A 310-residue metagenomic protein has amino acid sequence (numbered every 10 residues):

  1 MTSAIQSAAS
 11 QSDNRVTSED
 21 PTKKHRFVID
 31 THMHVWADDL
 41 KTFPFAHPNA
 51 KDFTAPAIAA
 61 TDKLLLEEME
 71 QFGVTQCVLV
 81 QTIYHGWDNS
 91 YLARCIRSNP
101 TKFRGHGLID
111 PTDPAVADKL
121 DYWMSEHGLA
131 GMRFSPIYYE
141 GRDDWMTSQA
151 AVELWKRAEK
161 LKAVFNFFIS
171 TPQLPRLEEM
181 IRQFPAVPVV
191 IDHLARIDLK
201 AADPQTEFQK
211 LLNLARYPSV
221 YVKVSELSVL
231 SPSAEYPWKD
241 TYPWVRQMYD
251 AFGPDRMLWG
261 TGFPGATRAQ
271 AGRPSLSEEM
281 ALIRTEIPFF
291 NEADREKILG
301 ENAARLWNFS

Functional and structural regions predicted by a protein language model:
M1-T31, F53-Q76, Q247, F252-L258 (+1 more regions): Mid-to-C-terminal alpha-helical segments outside catalytic/metal-binding sites
I29-M33, C77-V80, R104-G107, A130-F134 (+4 more regions): Hydrophobic faces of well-ordered beta-strands that scaffold small-molecule active sites in alpha/beta enzyme cores
H32, M69, L92, W123 (+7 more regions): Conserved, mostly hydrophobic/aromatic
W36-K63, E68-T75, E126-Y139, V187-P188 (+3 more regions): Active-site gating loops and adjacent loop-to-helix segments of metal-dependent hydrolytic enzymes
D39-K41, L177-E178, K200-E207, P232-Y242 (+1 more regions): Histidine/acidic-residue-rich catalytic or RNA/ligand-binding cores of hydrolases and nuclease-related proteins
I58-E68, D113-M124, T206-E207: Short, acidic/polar
H85-P172, E179-I181, K223-L227, S231-E235: Active-site gating/metal-coordination segments in enzymes
F208-A251, M257: Aromatic-anchored helix/helix-loop segment that forms the rim or "lid" of small-molecule/cofactor binding pockets
